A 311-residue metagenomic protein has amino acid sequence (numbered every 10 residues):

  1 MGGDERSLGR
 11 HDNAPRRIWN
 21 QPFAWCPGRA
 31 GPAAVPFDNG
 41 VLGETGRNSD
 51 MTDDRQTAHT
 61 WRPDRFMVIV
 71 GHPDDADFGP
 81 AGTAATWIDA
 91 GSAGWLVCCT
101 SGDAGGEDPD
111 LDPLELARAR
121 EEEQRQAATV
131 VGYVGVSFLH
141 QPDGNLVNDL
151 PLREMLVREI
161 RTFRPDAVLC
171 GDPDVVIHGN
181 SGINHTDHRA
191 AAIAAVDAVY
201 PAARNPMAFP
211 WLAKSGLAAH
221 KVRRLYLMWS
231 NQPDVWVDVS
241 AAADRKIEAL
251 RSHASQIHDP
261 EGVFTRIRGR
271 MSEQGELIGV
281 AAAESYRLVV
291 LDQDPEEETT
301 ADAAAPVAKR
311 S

Functional and structural regions predicted by a protein language model:
M1-P15: Extreme N-terminal basic, low-complexity initiation segments that serve as generic localization/processing leaders
G9, G28-R29: Short linear segments in intrinsically disordered or otherwise low-structure-confidence regions
N39, G46-R164, P306: Active-site rim/loop-helix segments in enzyme catalytic domains that contact anionic ligands
D50-M67, D149-S311: Metal-dependent de-N-acetylase/amidase catalytic core
